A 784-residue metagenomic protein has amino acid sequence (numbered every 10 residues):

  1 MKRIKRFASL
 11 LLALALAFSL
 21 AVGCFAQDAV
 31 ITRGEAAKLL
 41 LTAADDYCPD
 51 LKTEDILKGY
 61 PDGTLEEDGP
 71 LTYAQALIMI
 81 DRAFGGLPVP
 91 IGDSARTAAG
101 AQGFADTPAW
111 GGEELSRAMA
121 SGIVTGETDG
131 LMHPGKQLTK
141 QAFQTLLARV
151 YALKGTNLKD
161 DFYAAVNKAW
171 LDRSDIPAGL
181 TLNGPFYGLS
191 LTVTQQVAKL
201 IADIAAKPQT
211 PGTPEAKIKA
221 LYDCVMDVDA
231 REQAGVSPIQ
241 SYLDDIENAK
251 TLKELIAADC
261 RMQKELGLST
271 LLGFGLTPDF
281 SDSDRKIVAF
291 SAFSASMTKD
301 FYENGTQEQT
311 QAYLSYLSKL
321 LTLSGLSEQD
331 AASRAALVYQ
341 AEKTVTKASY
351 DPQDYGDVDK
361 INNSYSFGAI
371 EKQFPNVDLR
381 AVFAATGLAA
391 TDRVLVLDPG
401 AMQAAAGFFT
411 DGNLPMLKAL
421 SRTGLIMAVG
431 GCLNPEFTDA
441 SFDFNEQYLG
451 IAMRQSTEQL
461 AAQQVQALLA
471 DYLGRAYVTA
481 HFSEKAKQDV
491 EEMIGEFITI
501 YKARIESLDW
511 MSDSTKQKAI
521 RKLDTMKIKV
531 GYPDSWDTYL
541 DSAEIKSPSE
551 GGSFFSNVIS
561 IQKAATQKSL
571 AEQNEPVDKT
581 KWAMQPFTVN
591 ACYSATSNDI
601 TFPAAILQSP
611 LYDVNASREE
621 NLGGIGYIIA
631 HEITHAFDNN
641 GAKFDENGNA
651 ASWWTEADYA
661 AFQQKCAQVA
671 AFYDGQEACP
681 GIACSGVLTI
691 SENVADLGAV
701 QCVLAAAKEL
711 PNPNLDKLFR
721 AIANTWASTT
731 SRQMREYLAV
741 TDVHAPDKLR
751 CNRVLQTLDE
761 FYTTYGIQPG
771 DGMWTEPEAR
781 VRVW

Functional and structural regions predicted by a protein language model:
K2-L11, A15-E113, V124-Q137, R149-K154 (+1 more regions): Feature responds to low-complexity, polar/acidic, surface-exposed segments characteristic of secreted/exported proteins
T32-A36, L40, Y47, T53 (+32 more regions): Stable alpha-helical elements in mature extracytoplasmic
L41-D45, I56, D81-V89, M119-I123 (+20 more regions): Sec-exported extracytoplasmic/periplasmic mature domains
D45-P49, W170-S174, M297, P610: Short, solvent-exposed loop/turn elements at domain surfaces
D62-E67, Q102-A105, M132-H133, G184 (+9 more regions): Second-shell loop/turn segments in exported
N157-D161, K168-A230: Active-site-surrounding "flap" and adjacent substrate/cofactor-binding loops of secreted or lumenal enzymes, prototyped
I201-E496: Noncatalytic, helix-rich "gating/capping" subdomain that lines the substrate-entry/channel surface of large enzyme
V338, L395-P399, Q466-A470, G474-W784: Intrinsically disordered, low-complexity linker/terminal regions across diverse proteins
